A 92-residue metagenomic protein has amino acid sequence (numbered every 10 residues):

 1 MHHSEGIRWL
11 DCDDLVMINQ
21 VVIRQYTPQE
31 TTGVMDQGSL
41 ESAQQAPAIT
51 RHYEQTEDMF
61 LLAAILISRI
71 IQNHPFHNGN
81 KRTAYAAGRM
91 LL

Functional and structural regions predicted by a protein language model:
M1-L92: FIC/Doc superfamily catalytic core
